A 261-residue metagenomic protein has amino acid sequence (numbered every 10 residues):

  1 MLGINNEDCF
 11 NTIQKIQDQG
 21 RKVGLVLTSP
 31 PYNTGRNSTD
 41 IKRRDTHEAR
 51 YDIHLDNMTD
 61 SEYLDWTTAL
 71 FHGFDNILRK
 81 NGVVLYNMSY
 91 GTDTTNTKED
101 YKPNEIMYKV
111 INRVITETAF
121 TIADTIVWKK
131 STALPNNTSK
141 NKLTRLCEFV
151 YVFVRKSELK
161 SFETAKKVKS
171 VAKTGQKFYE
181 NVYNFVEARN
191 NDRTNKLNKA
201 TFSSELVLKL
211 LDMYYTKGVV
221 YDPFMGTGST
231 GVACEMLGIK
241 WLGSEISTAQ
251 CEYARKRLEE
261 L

Functional and structural regions predicted by a protein language model:
M1-Y253: Core catalytic lobe of class I
R255-L261: Short, conserved SAM-binding/catalytic segment of Class I S-adenosyl-L-methionine-dependent methyltransferases
